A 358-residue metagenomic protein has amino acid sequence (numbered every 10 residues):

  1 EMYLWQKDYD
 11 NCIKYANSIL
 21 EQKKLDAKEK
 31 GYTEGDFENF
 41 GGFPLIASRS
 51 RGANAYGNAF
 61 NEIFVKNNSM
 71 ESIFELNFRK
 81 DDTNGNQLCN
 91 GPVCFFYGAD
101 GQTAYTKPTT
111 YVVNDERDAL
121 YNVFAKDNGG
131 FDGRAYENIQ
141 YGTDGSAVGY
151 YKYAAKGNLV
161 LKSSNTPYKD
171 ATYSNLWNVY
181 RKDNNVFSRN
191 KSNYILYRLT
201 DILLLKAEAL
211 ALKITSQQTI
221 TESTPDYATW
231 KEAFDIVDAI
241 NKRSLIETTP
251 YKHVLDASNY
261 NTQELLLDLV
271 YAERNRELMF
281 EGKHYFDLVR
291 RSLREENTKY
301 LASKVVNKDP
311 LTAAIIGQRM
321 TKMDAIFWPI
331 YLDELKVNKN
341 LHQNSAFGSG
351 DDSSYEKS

Functional and structural regions predicted by a protein language model:
E1-L88, G129-S358: Acidic/polar-rich alpha-helix caps and helix-coil junctions
V93-N122: Short, cationic low-complexity segments
